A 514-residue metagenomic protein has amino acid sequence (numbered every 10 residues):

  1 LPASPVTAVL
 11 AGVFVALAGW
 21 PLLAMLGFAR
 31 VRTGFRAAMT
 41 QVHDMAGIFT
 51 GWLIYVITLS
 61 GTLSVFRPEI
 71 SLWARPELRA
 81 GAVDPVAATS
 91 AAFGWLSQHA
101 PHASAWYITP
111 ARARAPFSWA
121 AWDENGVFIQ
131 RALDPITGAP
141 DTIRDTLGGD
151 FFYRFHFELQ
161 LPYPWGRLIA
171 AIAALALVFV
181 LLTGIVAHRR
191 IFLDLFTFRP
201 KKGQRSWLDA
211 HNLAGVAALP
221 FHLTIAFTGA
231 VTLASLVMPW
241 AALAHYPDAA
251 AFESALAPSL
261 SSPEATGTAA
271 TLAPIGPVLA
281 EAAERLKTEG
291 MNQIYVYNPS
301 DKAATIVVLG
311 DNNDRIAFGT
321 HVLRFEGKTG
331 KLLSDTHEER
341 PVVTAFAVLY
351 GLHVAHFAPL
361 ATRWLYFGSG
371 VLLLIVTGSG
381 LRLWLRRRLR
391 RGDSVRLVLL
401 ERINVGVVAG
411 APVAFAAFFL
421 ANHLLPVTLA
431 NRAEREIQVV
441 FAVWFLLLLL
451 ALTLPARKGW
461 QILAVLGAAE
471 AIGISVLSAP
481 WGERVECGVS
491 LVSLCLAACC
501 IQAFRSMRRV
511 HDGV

Functional and structural regions predicted by a protein language model:
L1-V514: Conserved histidines in hydrophobic membrane contexts and catalytic metal-binding motifs
